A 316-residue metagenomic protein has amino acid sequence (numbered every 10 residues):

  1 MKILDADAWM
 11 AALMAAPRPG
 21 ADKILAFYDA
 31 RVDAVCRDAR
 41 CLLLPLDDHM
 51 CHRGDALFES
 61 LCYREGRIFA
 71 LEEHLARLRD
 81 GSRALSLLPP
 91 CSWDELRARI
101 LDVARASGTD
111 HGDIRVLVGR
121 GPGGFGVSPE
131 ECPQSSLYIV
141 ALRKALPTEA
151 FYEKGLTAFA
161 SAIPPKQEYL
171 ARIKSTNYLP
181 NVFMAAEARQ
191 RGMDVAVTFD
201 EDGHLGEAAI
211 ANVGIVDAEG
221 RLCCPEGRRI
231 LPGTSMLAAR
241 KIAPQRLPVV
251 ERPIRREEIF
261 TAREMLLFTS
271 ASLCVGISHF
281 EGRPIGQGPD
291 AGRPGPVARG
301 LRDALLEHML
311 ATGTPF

Functional and structural regions predicted by a protein language model:
M1-P90, A98-D102, S128-F316: Helix-start/capping segments and mature chain N-termini
S92-L101, H111-G126: Short, glycine/charge-rich beta-strand/loop segments that flank catalytic centers and engage negatively charged groups
A104-G108: Phosphate/pyrophosphate-binding loops at sites that engage ATP/ADP/AMP, CoA/4′-phosphopantetheine, polyphosphate
T109-D113, M193-D194: Short secondary-structure junction motifs
